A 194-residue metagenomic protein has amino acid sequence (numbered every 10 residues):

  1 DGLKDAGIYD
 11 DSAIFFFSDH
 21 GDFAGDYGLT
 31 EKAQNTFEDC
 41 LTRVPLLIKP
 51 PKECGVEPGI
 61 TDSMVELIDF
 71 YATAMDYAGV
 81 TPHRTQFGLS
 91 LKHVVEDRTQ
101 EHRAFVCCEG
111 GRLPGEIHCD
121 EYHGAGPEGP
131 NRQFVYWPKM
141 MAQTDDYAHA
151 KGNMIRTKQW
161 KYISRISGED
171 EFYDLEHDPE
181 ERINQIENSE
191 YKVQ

Functional and structural regions predicted by a protein language model:
D1, L41-T42, V65-A72, Q86-L89 (+5 more regions): A structural signal for well-ordered alpha-helical segments within the folded catalytic domains of diverse enzymes
D1-K4, I68-M75, G79, K92 (+3 more regions): Non-transmembrane alpha-helical segments in soluble domains of secreted/periplasmic/extracellular proteins
G2-G59, E66: Histidine-centered active-site microenvironments of extracellular/periplasmic hydrolases and transferases
D10-S12, E57-D146, V193-Q194: Polar, surface-exposed loop/tail segments that function as active-site lids or cofactor/substrate-recognition elements
I14, D19, P45-L46, F70 (+5 more regions): Generic structural signal for small/hydrophobic residues in well-ordered secondary structure, especially within
T36-C40, C108-E187: C-terminal, low-complexity/hydrophilic appendages and adjacent surface loops of extracellular/periplasmic anionic
R43-L46, A104-F105, N153: Small-molecule pocket liners
P50-C54, G79-V80, D97-T99, K158-W160 (+2 more regions): Short loop segments at secondary-structure junctions
